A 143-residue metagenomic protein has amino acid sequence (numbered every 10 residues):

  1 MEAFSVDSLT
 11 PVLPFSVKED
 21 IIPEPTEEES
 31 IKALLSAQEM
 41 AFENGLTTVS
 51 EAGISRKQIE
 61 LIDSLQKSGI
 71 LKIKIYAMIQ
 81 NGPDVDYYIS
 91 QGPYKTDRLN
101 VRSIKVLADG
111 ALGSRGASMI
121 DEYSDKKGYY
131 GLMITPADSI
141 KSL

Functional and structural regions predicted by a protein language model:
M1-Y87, V106-L143: Divalent metal-binding segments
P83, Y94-V101: Carboxylate/His-rich catalytic cores and anion/metal-binding grooves
